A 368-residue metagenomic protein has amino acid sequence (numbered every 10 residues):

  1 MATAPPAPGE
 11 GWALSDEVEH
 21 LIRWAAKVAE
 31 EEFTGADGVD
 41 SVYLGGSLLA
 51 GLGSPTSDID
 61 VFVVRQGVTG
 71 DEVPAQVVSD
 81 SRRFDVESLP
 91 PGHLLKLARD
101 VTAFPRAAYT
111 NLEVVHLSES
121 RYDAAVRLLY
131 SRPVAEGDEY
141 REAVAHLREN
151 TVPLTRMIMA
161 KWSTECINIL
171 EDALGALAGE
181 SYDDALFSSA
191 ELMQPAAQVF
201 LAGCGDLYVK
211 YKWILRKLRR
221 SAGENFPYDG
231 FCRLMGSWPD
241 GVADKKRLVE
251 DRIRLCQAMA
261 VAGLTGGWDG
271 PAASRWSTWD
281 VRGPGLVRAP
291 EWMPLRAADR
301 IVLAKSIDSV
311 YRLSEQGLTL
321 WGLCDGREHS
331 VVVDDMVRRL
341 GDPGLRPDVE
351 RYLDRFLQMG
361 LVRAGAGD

Functional and structural regions predicted by a protein language model:
A2-A13, S79-S181: Conserved NTP/Mg2+-binding pocket subregion across the NTase superfamily
A4, R148-P290, L320: Conserved nucleotidyltransferase catalytic core and NTase-mimicking acidic/glycine-rich helix/loop elements in nucleic
P8-S57, F62-H116: Metal-dependent nucleotidyltransferase catalytic core
H20, S163-T164, V310-Y311: Short helix-capping and inter-helix turn/linker motifs at the boundaries of alpha-helical repeat units
P74-A75, W292, Y311, Y352: Residue-level detector of beta-strand structural context in well-folded domains
V78-S79, E87-S88, F104, A304-L313 (+2 more regions): N-terminal accessory interaction module
R288-T319: Short alpha-helical segments that sit at the start of domains
L313-D368: Long, charge-rich, low-complexity alpha-helical segments
